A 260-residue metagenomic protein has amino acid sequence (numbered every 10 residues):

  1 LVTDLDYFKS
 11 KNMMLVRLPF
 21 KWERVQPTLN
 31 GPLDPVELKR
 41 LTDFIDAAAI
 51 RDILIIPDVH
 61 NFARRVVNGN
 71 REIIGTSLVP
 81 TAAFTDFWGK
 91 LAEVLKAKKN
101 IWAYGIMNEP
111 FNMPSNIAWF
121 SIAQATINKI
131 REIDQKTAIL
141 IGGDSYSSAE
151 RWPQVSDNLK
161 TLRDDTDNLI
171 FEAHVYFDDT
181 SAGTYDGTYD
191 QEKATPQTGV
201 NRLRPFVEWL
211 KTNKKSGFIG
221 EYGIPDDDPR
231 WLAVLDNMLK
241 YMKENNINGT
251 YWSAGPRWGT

Functional and structural regions predicted by a protein language model:
L1-F20, Q26, N30-A103, A118-E132: An active-site-proximal structural segment forming one wall of the substrate-binding cleft that immediately precedes
P19-K21, M107, G142, W252: Conserved residues at the C-terminal ends of beta-strands
K21, N61, G223, G255: Residue-level "edge-of-site" marker
W22-V25, Y146-S147, P256-R257: Short active-site-proximal "capping" loops at secondary-structure junctions
R24-T28, R65-V66, N112-M113, T180-A182 (+1 more regions): A short acidic, helix-capping loop that chelates divalent metal ions and anchors anionic groups
A82-A103, M107-I247: Extracellular glycoside hydrolase catalytic/binding regions
N246-T260: Aromatic/acidic polysaccharide-binding cleft in carbohydrate-active enzymes
